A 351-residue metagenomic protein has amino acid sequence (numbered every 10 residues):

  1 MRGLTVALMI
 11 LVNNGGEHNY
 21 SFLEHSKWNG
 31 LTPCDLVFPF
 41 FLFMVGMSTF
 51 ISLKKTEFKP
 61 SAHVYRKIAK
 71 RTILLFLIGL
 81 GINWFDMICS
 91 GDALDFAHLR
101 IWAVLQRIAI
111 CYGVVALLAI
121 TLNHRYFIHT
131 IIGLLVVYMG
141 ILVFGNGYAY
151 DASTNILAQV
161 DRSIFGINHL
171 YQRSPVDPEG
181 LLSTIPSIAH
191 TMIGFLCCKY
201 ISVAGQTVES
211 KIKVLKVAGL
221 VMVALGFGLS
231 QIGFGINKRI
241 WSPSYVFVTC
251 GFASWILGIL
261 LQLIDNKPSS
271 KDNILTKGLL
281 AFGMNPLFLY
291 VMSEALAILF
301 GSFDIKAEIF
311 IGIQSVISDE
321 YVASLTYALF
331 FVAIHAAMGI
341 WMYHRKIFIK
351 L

Functional and structural regions predicted by a protein language model:
M1-L351: Alpha-helical transmembrane segments and their immediate juxtamembrane cytosolic regions
